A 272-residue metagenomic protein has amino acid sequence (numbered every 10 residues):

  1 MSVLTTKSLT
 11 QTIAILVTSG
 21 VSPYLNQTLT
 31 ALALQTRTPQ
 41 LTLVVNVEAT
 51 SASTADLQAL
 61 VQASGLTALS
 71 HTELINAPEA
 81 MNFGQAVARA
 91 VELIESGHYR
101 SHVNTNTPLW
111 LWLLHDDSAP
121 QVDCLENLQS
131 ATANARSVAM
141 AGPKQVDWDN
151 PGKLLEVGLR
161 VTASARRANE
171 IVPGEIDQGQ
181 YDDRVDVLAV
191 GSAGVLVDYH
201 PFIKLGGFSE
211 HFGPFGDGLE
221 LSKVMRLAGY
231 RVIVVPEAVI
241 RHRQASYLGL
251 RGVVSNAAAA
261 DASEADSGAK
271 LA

Functional and structural regions predicted by a protein language model:
T30-Q40: Short, acidic, metal-binding catalytic loop of nucleotide-sugar glycosyltransferases
N46-A59, E79, S118: A conserved acidic beta->alpha catalytic loop
A77-V103: Glycine-rich, basic loop-to-helix element that forms the pyrophosphate-binding segment of sugar-nucleotide handling
R100-A119: Short beta-strand-to-loop acidic/aromatic patch adjacent to the donor-nucleotide binding site
Q121-T162: Conserved donor NDP-sugar-binding/catalytic core segment of glycosyltransferases
T162-V187: Short, flexible, basic/aromatic active-site loop/helix in glycosyltransferases
L188-G206, H211-V239: A short, conserved alpha-helix in the catalytic core of glycosyltransferases
R231-A272: Active-site-adjacent helix/loop segment of glycosyltransferases that harbors family-specific signature motifs
